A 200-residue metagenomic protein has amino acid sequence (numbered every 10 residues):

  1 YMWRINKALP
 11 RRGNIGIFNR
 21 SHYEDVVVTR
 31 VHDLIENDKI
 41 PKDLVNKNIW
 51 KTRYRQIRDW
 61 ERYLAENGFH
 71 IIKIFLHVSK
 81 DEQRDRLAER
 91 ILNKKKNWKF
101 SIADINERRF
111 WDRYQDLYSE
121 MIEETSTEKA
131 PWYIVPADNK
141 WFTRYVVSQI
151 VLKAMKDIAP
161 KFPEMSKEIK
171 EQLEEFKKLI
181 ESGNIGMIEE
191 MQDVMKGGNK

Functional and structural regions predicted by a protein language model:
Y1-A8, V26-R30, Q56-W60, Q83-R86 (+4 more regions): Alpha-helical scaffold elements adjacent to nucleotide-binding pockets in ATP/GTP-utilizing enzyme cores
Y1-I49: Conserved nucleotide-sensing/catalytic segment adjacent to the nucleotide-binding pocket in NTP-handling enzymes
K7, R20-T29, D33, K96-W98 (+4 more regions): Flexible, active-site-adjacent loop/turn segments at secondary-structure boundaries
K7-R11, Y63-F69, T125-T127: Conserved catalytic network of the ASCE P-loop NTPase/AAA+ motor domain
G16-N19, I71-F75, I134: A structural signal for short, well-ordered beta-strand segments and their strand-loop junctions that often border
Y23, V78-Q83, A137-W141: Short, internal active-site loops enriched in acidic
R30-Y54, L64-D116, P163-K170: A glycine- and Lys/Arg-enriched "phosphate-lid" helix/loop adjacent to the NTP-binding pocket of small-molecule kinases
Y114-K200: NTP-dependent small-molecule kinase module
